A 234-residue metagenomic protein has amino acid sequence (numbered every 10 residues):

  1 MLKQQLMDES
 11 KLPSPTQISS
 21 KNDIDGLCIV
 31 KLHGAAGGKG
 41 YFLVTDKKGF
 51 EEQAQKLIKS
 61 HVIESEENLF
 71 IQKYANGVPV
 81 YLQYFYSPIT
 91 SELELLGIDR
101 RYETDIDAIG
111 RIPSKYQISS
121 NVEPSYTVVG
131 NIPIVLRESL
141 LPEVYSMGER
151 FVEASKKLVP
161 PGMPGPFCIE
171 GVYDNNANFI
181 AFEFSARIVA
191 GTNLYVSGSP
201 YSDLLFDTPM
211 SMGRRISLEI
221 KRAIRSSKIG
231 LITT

Functional and structural regions predicted by a protein language model:
M1-G26, A35-A36: Conserved N-proximal alpha/beta basic substrate-recognition cap immediately N-terminal to, or forming the N-lobe
P13-P15, L43-Y81, F151-V159: Conserved ATP-binding module of the ATP-grasp superfamily
D25-G26, E67, V78-V80, P164-F167: Short beta-strand or tight-loop elements that sit immediately N-terminal to catalytic metal-binding acidic residues
C28-K31, Q83-Y84, G171, A177-I188: A short beta-strand motif that forms the metal-chelation/ATP-contact edge of phosphoryl-transfer active sites
C28-L57, P79-Y81, D105-L136: Glycine-rich phosphate-binding loop of ATP-grasp-fold ATP-dependent ligases
Q72, Q83, V159-N176: A short glycine-rich, hydrophobically flanked beta-strand micro-motif that places a catalytic Asp/Glu for divalent metal
Y84-A154, S185-G213, S217: ATP-dependent carboxylate/phosphate-activation module, predominantly the ATP-grasp catalytic core and closely related
C168, D174, G191-N193, D203-T234: Peripheral (often C-terminal) accessory segments that flank ATP-dependent C-N-forming ligase machineries
